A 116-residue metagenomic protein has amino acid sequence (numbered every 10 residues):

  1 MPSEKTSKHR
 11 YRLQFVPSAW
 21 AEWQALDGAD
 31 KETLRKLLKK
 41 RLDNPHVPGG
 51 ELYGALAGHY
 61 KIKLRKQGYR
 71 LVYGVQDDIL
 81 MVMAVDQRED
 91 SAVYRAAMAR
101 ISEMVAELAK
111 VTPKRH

Functional and structural regions predicted by a protein language model:
M1-L37, L108-H116: Arg/Lys-rich, positively charged N-terminal/basic patches that mediate binding to nucleic acids
P2-T6, K66-R70, G74-H116: Enriched for short, Lys/Arg-rich terminal
R10, H59, R70: Broad gene-expression machinery/nucleic-acid interaction feature
L13, Y60, L80: A broad, low-specificity signal marking well-ordered, structured residues that form hydrophobic/aromatic
S18, A57, Q87: Residues that form or immediately flank small-molecule/cofactor binding pockets and catalytic motifs
D30, L34, L38, P48 (+3 more regions): Amphipathic alpha-helical interface surfaces
K39-L64: A short, surface-exposed loop/turn module that caps and links secondary-structure elements
